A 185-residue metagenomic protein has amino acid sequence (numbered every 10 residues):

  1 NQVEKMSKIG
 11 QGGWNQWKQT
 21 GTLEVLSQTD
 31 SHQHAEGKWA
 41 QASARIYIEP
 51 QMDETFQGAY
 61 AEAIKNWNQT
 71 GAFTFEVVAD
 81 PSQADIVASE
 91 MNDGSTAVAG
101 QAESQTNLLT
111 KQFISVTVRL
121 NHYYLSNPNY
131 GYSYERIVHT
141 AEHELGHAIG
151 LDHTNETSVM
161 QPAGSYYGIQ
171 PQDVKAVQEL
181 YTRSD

Functional and structural regions predicted by a protein language model:
N1-D185: Zinc-dependent metalloendopeptidases
